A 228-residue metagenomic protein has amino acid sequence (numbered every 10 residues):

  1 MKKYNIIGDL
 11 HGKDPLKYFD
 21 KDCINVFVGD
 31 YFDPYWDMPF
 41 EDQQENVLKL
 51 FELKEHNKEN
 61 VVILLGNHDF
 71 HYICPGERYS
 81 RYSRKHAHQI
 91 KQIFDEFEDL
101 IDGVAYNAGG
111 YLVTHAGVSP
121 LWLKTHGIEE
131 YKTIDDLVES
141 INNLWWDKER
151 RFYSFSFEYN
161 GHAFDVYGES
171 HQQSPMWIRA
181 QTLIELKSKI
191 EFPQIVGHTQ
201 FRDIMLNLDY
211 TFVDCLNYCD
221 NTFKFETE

Functional and structural regions predicted by a protein language model:
M1-N5, Y106-V113, N207-D209: Beta-strand-turn-beta hairpins that frame and shape the catalytic cleft of phosphate-ester-processing enzymes
Y4-I6, N25, I63, Q194 (+1 more regions): Conserved beta-strand scaffold positions in the cores of enzyme catalytic domains, especially in NTP/NDP-utilizing
I7, G12-D99, A105-Y106: Core catalytic region of metal-dependent phosphoesterases/phosphodiesterases, especially metallo-beta-lactamase-like
G8-L10, G29-F32, N67-D69, A116-V118 (+2 more regions): Active-site metal-binding loops of divalent metal-dependent hydrolases
P34-W36, F70-C74, T114, P120-K124 (+2 more regions): Short catalytic/ligand-binding loop motif for oxyanion handling, primarily in non-cytosolic enzymes, centered on
G103, A108-L186: Active-site-proximal loop/helix segment associated with metal-binding centers of metalloenzymes
W177-M205: Short, active-site-adjacent segments that bind or coordinate small-molecule cofactors and metal centers
Q200-E228: Binuclear metal-dependent phosphoesterase catalytic core
